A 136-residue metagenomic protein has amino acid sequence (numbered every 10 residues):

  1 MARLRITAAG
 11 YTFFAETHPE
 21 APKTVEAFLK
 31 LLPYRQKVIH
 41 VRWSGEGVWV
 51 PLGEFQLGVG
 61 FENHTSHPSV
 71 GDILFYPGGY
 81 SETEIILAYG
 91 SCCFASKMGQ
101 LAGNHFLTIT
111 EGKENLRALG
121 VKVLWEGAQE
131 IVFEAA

Functional and structural regions predicted by a protein language model:
A2-A8: A short beta-strand micro-motif
T7, E16-A136: Glycine-rich active-site loops that engage anionic ligands at enzyme catalytic sites
T12-F14: Well-ordered beta-strand positions in beta-sheet-rich domains
